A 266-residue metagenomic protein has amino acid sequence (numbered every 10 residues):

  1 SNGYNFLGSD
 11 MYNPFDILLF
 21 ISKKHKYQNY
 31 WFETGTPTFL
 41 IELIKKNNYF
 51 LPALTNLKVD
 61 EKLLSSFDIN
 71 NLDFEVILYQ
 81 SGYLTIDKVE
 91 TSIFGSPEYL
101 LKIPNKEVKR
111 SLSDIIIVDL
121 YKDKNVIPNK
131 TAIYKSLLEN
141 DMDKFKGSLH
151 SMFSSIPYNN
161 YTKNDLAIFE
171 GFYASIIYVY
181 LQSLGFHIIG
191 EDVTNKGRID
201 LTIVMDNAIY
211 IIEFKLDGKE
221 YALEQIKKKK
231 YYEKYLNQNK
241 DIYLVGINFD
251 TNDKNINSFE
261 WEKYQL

Functional and structural regions predicted by a protein language model:
S1-Y12: A short helix-loop-helix "switch/interaction" segment in the helical subdomain of ASCE P-loop NTPases
F6, F249-K254: Short, internal active-site loops enriched in acidic
Y12-E224, K228-K230, D241, K254-L266: Extended alpha-helical interface modules used as scaffolds for assembling large macromolecular complexes
Y231-Y235: Short catalytic/binding micro-motifs of nucleotide second-messenger systems
Y243-N248: Extended hydrophobic secondary-structure segments that form protein cores and membrane-embedded regions
